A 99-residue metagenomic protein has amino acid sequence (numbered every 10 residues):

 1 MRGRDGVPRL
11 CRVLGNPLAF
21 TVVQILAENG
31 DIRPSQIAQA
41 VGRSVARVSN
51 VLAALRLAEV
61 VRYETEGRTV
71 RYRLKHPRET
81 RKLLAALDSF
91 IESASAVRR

Functional and structural regions predicted by a protein language model:
M1-V7, E28, K75-R99: Amphipathic alpha-helical dimerization/coiled-coil segments that flank or bridge DNA-binding/regulatory modules
D5-S44, E66-E79: N-terminal helix-turn-helix DNA-binding core of bacterial DNA-binding proteins
V23, L52-A53: Short, hydrophobic-biased segments on the C-terminal half of alpha helices that form "recognition helices"
E59: Glycine-centered, phosphate/nucleic-acid-interacting loop/turn motifs that mediate DNA/RNA or nucleotide
R62-Y63: Short beta-strand "wing" residues that participate in macromolecule-binding interfaces
